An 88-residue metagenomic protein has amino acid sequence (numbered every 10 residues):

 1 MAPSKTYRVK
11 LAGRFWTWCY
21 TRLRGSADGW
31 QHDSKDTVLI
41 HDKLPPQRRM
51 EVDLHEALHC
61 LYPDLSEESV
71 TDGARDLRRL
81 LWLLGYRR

Functional and structural regions predicted by a protein language model:
A2-Q47, Y62-P63, E67-L81: Active-site scaffold of zinc-dependent metalloenzymes
E51-C60: Active-site recognition of the HExxH zinc-binding catalytic motif
L84-R88: Short, charged, intrinsically disordered terminal tails
